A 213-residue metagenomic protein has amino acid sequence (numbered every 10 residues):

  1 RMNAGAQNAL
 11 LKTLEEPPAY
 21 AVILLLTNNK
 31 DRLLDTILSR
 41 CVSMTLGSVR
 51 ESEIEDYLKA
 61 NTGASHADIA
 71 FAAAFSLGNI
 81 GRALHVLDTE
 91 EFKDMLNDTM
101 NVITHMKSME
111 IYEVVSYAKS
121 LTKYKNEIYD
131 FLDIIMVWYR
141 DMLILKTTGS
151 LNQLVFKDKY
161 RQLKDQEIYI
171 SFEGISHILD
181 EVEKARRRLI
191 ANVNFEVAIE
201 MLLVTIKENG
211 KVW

Functional and structural regions predicted by a protein language model:
R1-L11, D31-L34: Conserved AAA+/SF3 P-loop NTPase catalytic/coupling segment centered on the Walker-B
N8-L24: Conserved catalytic/switch belt of AAA+ P-loop NTPases
A19-V22, N28-I134, W138, M142-W213: Charged, glycine-rich active-site and insertion segments that engage polyanionic ligands
